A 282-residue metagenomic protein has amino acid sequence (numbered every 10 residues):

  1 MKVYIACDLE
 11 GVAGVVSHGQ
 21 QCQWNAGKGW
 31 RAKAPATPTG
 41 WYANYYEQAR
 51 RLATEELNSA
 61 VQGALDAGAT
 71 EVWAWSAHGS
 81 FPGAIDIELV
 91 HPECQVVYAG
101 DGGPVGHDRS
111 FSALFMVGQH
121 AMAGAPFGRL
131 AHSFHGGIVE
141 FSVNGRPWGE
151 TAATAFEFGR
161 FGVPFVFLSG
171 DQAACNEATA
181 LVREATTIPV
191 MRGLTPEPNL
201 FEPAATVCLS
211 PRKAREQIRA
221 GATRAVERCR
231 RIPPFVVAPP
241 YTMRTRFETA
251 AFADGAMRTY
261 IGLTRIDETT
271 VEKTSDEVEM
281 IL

Functional and structural regions predicted by a protein language model:
M1-Y4: Extreme N-terminal starter segment of soluble prokaryotic enzymes
A6-C7, W75-S76, L114-G118, L168-S169 (+1 more regions): Short beta-strand segments
C7-A13: Short polar catalytic/cofactor-binding loops
G14-G19, W30-N44, R51-R109: Glycine-rich nucleotide/cofactor/substrate-binding loop typically near the N-terminus or early in the first domain
E93-H135: N-terminal glycine-rich phosphate/adenylate-binding segment common to multiple enzyme folds
Y98-G100, H135-F161, S169-A173: Active-site glycine-rich loop that binds ribose-phosphate moieties when present
E157-V226: Active-site rim beta-loop-alpha module in soluble metabolic enzymes
T206, S210-L282: C-terminal accessory domains and tails appended to enzymatic cores
